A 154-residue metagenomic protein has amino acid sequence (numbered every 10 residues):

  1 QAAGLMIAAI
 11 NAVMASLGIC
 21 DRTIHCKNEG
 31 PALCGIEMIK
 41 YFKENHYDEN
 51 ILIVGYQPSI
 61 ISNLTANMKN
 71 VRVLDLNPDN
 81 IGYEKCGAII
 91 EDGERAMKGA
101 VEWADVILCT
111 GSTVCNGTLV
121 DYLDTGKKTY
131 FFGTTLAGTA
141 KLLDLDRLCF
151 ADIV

Functional and structural regions predicted by a protein language model:
Q1-P58, N63: Electropositive, gly/pro-rich neighborhoods at or near active sites that engage anionic ligands
N50, D105-V106: Structural motif
N50, K69-R72, K128: Residues at the starts of beta-strands that form the adenosine-phosphate
V54-Y56, L74-L76, G93, C109-S112 (+2 more regions): Short His-Asn-centered micro-motif
Y56-E91: Histidine/lysine/aspartate-rich catalytic loop segments that bind and position anionic ligands
L64-N67, V101-E102, D121-K127: Short, conserved loop/helix-junction motifs that constitute active-site signature segments in enzyme catalytic cores
I90-E102: Short acidic low-complexity segments
T118-V154: C-terminal functional extensions of proteins
